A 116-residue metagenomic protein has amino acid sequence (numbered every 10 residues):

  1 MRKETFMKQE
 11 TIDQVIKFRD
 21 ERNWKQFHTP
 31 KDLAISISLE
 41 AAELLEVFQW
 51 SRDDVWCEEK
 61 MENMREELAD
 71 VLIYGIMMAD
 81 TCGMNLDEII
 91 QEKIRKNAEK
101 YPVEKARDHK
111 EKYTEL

Functional and structural regions predicted by a protein language model:
M1-L68, L72-L116: Flexible "arm" and connector segments at domain edges
